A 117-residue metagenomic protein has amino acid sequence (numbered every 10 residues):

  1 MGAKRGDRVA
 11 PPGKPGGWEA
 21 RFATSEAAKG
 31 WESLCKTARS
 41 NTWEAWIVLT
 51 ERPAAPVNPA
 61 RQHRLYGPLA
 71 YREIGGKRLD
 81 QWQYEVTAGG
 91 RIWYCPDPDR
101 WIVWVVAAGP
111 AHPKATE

Functional and structural regions predicted by a protein language model:
M1-G90, P96-E117: Basic, Lys/Arg-enriched alpha-helical interface segments
